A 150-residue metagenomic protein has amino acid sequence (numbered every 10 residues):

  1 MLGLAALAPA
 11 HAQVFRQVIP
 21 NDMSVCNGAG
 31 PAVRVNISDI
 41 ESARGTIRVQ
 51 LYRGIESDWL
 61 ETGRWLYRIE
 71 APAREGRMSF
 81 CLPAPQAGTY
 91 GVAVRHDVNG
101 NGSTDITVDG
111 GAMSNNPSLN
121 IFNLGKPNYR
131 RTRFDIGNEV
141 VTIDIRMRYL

Functional and structural regions predicted by a protein language model:
M1-A6: Bacterial N-terminal signal peptides
Q13-V25, N116-Y149: Extracellular beta-sheet/turn segments enriched in Thr/Pro/Gly and aliphatic residues
V33-D39, I145: A short, amphipathic beta-strand motif
R48-Y52, A93: Beta-strand signatures of extracellular beta-sandwich domains
E70-G76, D135-G137: Short proline/glycine- and polar residue-rich coil/turn motifs
R77-A84: Exposed aromatic-hydrophobic patches
G88-V94: A short tyrosine-centered beta-strand micro-motif
D97-I106: Acidic, glycine-anchored loop motifs typical of Ca2+
